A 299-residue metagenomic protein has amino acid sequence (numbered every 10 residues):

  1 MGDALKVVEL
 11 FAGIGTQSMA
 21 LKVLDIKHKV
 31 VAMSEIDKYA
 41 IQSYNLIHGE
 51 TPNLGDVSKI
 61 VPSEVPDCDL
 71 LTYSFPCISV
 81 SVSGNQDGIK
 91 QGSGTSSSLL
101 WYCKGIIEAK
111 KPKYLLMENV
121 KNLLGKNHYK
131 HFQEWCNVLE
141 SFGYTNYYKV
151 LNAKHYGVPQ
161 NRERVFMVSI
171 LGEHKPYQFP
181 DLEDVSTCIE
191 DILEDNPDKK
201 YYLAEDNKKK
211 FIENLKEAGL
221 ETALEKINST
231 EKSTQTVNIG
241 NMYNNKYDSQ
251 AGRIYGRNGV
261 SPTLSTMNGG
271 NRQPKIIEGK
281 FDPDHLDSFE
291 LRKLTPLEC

Functional and structural regions predicted by a protein language model:
G2, I60-L70, V80-G269, E278-P283 (+1 more regions): Class I S-adenosyl-L-methionine
L5: Nucleotide donor/acceptor-binding cores
V8-L10, T72-Y73, L116: Structural recognition of the beta-strand scaffold that forms the well-ordered cores of secreted hydrolase catalytic
V8-S58: SAM cofactor-binding core of SAM-dependent methyltransferases, primarily the Rossmann-like beta-alpha-beta module
P76: Short glycine-/small-residue-rich Rossmann-like dinucleotide-binding loops
P274-I276: Beta-strand acidic-aromatic groove motif in beta-rich domains, primarily in extracellular
F289-C299: FAD-binding beta-loop-beta segment adjacent to the flavin cofactor pocket
